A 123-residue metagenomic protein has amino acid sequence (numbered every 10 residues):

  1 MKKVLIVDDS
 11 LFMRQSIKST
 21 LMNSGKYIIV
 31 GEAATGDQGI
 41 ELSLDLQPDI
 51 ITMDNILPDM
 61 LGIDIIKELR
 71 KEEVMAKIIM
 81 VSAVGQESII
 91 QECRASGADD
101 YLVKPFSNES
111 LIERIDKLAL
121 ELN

Functional and structural regions predicted by a protein language model:
L11-G31: Two-component/phosphorelay signaling modules centered on CheY-like receiver
T35-Q38, L61-D64: Acidic catalytic/metal-coordinating carboxylates
L46-T52, L57: Active-site beta3 strand of CheY-like receiver
P58, Q86: The feature encodes the CheY-like receiver
I63-V74: Short amphipathic alpha-helix used as the core "switch/output" element in two-component signaling
S88, F106-I115: C-terminal output helix
